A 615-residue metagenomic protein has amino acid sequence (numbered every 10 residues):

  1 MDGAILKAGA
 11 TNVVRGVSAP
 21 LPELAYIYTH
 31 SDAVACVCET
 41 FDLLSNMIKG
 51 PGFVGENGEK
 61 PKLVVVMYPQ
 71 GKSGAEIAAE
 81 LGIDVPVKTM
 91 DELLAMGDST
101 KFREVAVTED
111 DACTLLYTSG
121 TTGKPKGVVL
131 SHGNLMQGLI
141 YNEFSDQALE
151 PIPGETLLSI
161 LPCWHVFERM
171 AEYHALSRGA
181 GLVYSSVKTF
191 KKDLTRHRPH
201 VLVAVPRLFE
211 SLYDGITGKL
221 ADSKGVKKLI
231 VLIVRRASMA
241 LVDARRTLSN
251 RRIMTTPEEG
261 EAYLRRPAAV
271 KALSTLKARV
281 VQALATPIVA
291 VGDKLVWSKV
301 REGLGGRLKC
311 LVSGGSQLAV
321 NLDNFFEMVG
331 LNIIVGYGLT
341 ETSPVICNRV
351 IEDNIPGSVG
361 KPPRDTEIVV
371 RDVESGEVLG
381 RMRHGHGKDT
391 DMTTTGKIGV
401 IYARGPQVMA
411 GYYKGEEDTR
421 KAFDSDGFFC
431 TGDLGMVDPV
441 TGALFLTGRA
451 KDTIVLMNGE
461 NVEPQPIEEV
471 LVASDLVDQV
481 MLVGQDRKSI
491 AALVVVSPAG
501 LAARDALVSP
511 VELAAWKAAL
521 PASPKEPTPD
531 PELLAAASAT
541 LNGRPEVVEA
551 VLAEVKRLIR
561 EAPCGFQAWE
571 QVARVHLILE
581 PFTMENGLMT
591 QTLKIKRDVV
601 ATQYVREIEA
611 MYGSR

Functional and structural regions predicted by a protein language model:
K7-E92: Structural core segment of the AMP-binding/adenylate-forming
G9, V408-M409, A422-F423, A443-V472 (+4 more regions): Adenylate-forming
A19-G52, G138-L157, K188-V201, G303 (+1 more regions): Conserved ATP-dependent adenylate/AMP-binding module captured primarily in the ANL superfamily
V87-K88, A95-Y117, K124, E150-T156: Conserved pre-ATP/AMP-binding loop-to-beta segment of ANL
C113-L139: Conserved AMP-binding A3 loop
M136-S159, C163-L273, K277-S298, R307: Conserved AMP-binding/adenylation subdomain of ANL enzymes
E377-L379, G385-L456: Conserved ATP-binding/catalytic segment of the ANL
Q479-V483, L520-D530, K556-R615: Conserved C-terminal "lid"/linker of ANL adenylate-forming enzymes
